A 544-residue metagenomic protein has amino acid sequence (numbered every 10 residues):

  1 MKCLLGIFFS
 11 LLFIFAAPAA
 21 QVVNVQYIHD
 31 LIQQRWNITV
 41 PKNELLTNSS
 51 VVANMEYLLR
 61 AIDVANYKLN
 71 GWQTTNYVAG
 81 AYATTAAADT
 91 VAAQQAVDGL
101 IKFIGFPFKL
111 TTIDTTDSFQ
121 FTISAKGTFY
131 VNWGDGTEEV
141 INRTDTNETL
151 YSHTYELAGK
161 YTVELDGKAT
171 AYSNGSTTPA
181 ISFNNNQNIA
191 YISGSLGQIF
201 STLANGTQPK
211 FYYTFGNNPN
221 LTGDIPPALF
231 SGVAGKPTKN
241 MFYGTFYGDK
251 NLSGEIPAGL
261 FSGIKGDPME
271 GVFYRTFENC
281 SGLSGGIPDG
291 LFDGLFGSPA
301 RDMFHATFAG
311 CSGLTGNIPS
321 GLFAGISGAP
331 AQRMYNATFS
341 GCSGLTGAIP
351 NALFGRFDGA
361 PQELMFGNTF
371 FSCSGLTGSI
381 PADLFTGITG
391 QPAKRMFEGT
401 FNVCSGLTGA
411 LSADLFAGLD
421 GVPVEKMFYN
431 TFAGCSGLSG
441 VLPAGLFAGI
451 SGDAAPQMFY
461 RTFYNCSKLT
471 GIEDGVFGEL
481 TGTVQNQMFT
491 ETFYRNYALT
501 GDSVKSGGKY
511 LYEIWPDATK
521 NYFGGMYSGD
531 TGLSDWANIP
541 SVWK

Functional and structural regions predicted by a protein language model:
M1-L4: Positively charged n-region of N-terminal signal peptides that target proteins for export
G6-I14: Bacterial N-terminal signal peptides
F15-A19: Sec/Tat signal peptide C-region and signal peptidase I cleavage site
A20-I104: Beta-rich interaction/scaffold domains
F103-K544: Negatively charged
